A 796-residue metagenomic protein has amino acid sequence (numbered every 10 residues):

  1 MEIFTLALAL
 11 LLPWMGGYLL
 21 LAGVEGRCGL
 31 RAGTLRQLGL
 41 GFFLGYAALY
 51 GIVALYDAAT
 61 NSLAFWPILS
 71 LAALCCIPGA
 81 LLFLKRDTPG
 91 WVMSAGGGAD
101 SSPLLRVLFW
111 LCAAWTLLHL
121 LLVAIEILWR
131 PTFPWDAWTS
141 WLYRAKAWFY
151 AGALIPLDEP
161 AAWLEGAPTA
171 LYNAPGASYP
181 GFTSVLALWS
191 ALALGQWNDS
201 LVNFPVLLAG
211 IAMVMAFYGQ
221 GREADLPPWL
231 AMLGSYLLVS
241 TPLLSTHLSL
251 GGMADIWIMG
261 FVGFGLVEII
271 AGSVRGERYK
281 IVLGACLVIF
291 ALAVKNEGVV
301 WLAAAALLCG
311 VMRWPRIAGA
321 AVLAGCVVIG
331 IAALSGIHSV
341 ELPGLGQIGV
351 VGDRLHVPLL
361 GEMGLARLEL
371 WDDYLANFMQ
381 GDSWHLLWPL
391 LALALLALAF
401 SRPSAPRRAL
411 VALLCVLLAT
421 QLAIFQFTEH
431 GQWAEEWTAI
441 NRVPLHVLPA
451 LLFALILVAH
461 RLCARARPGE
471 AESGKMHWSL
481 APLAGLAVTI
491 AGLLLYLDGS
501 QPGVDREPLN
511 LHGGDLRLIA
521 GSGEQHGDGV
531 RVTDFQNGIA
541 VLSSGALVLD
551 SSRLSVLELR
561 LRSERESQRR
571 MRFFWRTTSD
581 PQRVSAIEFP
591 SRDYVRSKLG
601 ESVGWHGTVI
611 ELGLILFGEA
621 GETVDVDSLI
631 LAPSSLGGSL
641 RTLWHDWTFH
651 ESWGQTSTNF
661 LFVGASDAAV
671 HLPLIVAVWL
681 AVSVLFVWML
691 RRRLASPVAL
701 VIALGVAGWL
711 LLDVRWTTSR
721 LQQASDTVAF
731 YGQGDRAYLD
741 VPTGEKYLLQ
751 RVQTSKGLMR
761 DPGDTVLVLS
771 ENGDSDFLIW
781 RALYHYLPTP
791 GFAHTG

Functional and structural regions predicted by a protein language model:
M1-L105, L448, L455-H460, V488-G503 (+1 more regions): Membrane-embedded, hydrophobic transmembrane alpha-helices
A32-L40, W197, F217-S240: Transmembrane-helix signature of polytopic, membrane-embedded enzymes that assemble or transfer cell-envelope glycans
C75-L84, L201-A224: Transmembrane-helix motifs of polytopic, lipid-linked glycan transferases
A99-L104, R222-L230, R275-Y279, W314-A321 (+2 more regions): Membrane-interface helix-loop-helix junctions at transmembrane boundaries of multi-pass membrane enzymes, predominantly
V123, R130, A303-A304, V311-S401 (+2 more regions): Membrane-lumen/periplasm interface segments of specific transmembrane helices in polyprenyl phosphate-linked
P131-D136, L710-Q753: Membrane-proximal, lumen/periplasm-facing interface regions of secretory-pathway glyco- and lipid-modifying enzymes
G210-G221, G310, W384-V411, C415 (+2 more regions): Hydrophobic, aromatic-rich transmembrane alpha-helices and their immediate juxtamembrane boundary segments
G234, E268-I269, K280-N296, L302-L307: Membrane-interface alpha helices of multi-pass inner-membrane proteins
